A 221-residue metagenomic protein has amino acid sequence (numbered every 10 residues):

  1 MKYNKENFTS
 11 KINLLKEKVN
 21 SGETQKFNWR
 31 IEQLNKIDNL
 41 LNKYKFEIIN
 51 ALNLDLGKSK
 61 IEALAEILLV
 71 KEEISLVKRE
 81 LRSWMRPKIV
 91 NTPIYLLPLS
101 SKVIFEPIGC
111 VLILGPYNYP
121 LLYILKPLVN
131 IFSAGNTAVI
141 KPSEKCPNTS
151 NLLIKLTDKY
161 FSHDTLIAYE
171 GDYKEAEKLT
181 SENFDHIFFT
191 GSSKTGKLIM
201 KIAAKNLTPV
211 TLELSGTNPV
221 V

Functional and structural regions predicted by a protein language model:
M1-K102: N-terminal Rossmann-like NAD(P)+-binding subdomain of aldehyde/semialdehyde dehydrogenases
T24, F105, L122-L125, P147 (+2 more regions): Glycine-rich phosphate-binding loop at the start of an alpha helix
D38-L40, A51, K71-E73, V77-K78 (+5 more regions): Alpha-helical structural signal in soluble globular domains
K43, E47, L69, Y119 (+4 more regions): Short alpha-helical
E47, A51, Y123, N148-T149 (+3 more regions): Phosphate- and divalent-cation-binding pockets in alpha/beta enzyme and binding domains that engage nucleotide-derived
E66, E73, C110-I113, V210: Residue-level recognition of specific faces of alpha-helices
T92-Y160, L207-T208: Conserved small-residue-rich beta-alpha loop and adjacent elements that most often cradle the phosphate/pyrophosphate
C110, Y160-V221: Conserved NAD(P)+-binding/catalytic subdomain of aldehyde/semialdehyde dehydrogenases
